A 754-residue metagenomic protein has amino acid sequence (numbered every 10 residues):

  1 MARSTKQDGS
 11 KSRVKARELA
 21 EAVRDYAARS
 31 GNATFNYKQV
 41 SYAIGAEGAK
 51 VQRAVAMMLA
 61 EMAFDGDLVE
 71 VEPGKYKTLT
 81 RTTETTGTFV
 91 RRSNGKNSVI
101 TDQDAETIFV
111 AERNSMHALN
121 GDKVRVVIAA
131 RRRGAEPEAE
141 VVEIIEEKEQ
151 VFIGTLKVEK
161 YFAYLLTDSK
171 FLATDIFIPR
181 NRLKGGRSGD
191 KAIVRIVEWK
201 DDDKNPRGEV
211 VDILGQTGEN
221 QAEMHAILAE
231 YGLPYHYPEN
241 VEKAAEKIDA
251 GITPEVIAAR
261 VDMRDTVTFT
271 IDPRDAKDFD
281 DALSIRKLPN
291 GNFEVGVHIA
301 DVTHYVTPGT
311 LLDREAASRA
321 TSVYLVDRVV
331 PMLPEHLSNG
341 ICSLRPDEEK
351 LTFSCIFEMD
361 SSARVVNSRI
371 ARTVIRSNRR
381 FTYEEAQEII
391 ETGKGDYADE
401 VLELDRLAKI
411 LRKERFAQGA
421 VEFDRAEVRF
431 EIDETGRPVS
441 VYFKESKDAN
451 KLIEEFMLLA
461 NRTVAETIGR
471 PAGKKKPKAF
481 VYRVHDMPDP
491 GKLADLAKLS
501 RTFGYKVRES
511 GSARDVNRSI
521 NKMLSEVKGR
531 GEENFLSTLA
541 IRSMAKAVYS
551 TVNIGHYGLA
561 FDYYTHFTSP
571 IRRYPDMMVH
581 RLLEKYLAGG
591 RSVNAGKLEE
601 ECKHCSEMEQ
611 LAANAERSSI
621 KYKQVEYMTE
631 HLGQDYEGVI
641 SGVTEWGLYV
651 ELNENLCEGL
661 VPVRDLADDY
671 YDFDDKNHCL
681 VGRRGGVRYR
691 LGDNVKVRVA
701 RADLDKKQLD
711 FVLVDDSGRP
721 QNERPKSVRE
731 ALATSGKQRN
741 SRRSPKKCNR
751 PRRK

Functional and structural regions predicted by a protein language model:
M1-R17, Y670-C679, V714-K754: Acidic, low-complexity intrinsically disordered tails
A2-G296, T303-E349, F381, E385-E388 (+3 more regions): Charge-lined substrate channels and their catalytic hotspots, especially those that engage the 3′ end of RNA
Y42, E198-K200, Q216, A226-L233 (+3 more regions): Electropositive polyanion-binding surfaces
T101, T167, D360, D433 (+3 more regions): Acidic/polar residues at beta-strand termini and the immediately following turn/coil
E106-A111, L172-I178, L656-F673, Q721-K726: A short macromolecule-binding patch
D122, P662-D705, L709, P720-N740: Intrinsically disordered, low-complexity linker and terminal regions at domain boundaries
